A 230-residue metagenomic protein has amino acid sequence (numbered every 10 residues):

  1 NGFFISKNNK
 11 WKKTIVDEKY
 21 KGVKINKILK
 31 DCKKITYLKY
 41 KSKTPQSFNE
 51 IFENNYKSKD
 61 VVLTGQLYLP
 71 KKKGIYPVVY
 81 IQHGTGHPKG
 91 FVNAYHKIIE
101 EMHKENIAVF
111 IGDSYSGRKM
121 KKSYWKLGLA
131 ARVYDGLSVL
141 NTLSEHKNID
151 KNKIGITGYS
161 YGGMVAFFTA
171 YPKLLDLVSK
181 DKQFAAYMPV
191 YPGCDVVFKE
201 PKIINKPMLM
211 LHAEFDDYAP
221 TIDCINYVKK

Functional and structural regions predicted by a protein language model:
F3-I5, P45-E50, K89, V197: Short, solvent-exposed loop/turn elements at domain surfaces
V16-K73: N-terminal cap/lid segment of alpha/beta-hydrolase-fold proteins
Y56, V61-L63, V78-L143: Serine-hydrolase catalytic machinery in alpha/beta-hydrolase-like enzymes
P77, A185, P207: Alpha/beta-hydrolase fold active-site loops
I111-G112, G158, H212: Hydrophobic residues in well-ordered beta-strands that form the structural core
A130-I204, D217: Primarily recognizes the serine-hydrolase "nucleophile elbow" in alpha/beta-hydrolase and SGNH/GDSL folds
I204, M210-H212: Short beta-strand/loop motif that positions the catalytic acidic residue of the alpha/beta-hydrolase fold
P220-K229: Short alpha-helix in the alpha/beta-hydrolase fold that links the catalytic acid
